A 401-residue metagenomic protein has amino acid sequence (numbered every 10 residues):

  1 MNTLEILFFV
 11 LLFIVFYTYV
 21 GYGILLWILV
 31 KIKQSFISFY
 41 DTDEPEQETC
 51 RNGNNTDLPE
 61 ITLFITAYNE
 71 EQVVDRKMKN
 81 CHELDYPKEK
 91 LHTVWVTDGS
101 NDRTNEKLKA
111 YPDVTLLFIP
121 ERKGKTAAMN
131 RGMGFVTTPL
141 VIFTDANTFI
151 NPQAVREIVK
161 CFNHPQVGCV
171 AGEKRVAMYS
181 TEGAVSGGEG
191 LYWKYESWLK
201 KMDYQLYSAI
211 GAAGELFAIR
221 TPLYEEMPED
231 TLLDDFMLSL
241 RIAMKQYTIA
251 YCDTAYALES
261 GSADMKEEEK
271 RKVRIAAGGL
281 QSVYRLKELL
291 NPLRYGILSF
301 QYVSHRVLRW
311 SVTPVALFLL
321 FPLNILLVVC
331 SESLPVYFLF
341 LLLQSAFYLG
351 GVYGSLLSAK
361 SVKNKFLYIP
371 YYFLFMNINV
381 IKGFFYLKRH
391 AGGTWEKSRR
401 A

Functional and structural regions predicted by a protein language model:
V20, L25-E60, E83, K266-E267 (+2 more regions): Juxtamembrane C-terminal module of membrane proteins
V30, F118-E121, A127-A128, T138 (+2 more regions): Long helical/loop segments within the catalytic core of UDP-sugar-dependent glycosyltransferases, especially the large
P59-T62, H92, M237: Cell-envelope/extracellular polymer assembly enzymes that use nucleotide-activated donors
T62, N80, V94-N105, E121 (+1 more regions): A conserved acidic beta->alpha catalytic loop
Q72-R76, K90, S100-A110, Q153: Acidic helix N-cap motif at the loop->helix transition within catalytic regions of sugar-transfer enzymes
K79-K90: Short, acidic, metal-binding catalytic loop of nucleotide-sugar glycosyltransferases
V141: Short aromatic/hydrophobic "clamp" motif used to bind/position activated sugar donors
F162-Y195, D230-D234, S239-H305, Y372-Y386: Catalytic donor/gating beta->alpha subdomain of glycosyltransferases that bind UDP-sugars
